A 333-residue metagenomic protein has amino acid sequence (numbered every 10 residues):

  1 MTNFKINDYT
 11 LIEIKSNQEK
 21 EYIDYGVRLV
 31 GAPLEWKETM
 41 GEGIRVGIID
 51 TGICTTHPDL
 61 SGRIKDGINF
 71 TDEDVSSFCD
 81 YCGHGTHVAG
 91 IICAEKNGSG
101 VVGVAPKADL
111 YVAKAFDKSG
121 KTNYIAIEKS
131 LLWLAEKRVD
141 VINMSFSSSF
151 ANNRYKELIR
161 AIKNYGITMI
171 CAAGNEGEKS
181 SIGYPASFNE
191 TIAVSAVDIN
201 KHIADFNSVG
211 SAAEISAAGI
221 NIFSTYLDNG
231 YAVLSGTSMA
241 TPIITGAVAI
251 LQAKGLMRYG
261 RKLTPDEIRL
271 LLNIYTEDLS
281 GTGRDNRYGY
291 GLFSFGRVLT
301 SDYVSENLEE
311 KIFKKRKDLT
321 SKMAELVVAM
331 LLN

Functional and structural regions predicted by a protein language model:
M1-I44, P58-D59: Protease zymogen maturation seam
N3-F4, V139-M144, Y165, A193 (+2 more regions): C-terminal subdomain of the subtilisin-like protease fold in secreted/lumenal serine endopeptidases
L34-V46, I53-D66, S76-Y124, F188-E190 (+2 more regions): Subtilisin-like serine protease catalytic core
M40, K163-N164, S216: Anion (oxyanion) recognition and catalysis
R45-I48, G103, D109-K114, D140-S145 (+4 more regions): Structural recognition of the beta-strand scaffold that forms the well-ordered cores of secreted hydrolase catalytic
G52-T55, F116-D117, D198-N200, E277-L279: Acidic glycine-/aspartate-rich tracts in secreted/extracellular proteins
A89-I92, Y111-F116, G219-G296, T300-S301: Hydrolase catalytic cores
E95, A113-E190, N200-D205, V209 (+3 more regions): Substrate-binding/access-modulating region of protease and related hydrolase catalytic domains
